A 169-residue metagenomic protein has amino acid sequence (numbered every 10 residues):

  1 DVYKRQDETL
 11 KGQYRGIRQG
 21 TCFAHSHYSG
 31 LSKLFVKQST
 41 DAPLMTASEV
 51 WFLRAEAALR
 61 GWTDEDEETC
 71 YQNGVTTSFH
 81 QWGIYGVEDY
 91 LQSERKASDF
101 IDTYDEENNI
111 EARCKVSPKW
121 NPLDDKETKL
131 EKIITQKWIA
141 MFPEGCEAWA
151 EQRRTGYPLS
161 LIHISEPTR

Functional and structural regions predicted by a protein language model:
D1-R54, L59-R60, E65-L123, T128-L130 (+2 more regions): Hydrophobic-face positions in mid-chain alpha helices that act as interaction patches
V2-Y3, E166-T168: Short, small-residue-biased leader/transition segments that mark boundaries at the very start of proteins
I139-R154: Bilobed periplasmic-binding protein-like "clamshell/Venus-flytrap" ligand-binding domains
Q152-L161, S165: An amphipathic alpha-helical core segment
